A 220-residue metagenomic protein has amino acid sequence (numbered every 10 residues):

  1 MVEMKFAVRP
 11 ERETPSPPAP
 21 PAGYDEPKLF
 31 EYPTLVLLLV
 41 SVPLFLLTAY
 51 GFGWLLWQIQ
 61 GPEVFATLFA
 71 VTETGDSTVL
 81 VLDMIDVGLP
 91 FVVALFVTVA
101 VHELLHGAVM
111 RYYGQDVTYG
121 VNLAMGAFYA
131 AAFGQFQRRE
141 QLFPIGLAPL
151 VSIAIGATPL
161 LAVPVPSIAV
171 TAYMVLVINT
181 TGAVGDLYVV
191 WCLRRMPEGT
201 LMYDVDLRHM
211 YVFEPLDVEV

Functional and structural regions predicted by a protein language model:
V2-Q60, M125-V220: Metalloprotease/metallohydrolase-associated module, dominated by Zn2+-dependent proteases
P62-D83: Perimembrane loop-to-helix junctions flanking transmembrane segments
T74, V79, D86-V87, Y129 (+1 more regions): Generic, low-specificity signal for short hydrophobic/alpha-helical stretches with a mild N-terminal bias, encompassing
V81-A100: Short pre-active-site segment immediately N-terminal to the catalytic Zn-binding motif
V81-M84, H106-G114, A131-R139: Short juxtamembrane and helix-loop transition motifs at transmembrane-helix boundaries in membrane proteins
T98-Q115, P149: Active-site recognition of the HExxH zinc-binding catalytic motif
A108-V121, W191-R194: Membrane-water interface of transmembrane alpha-helices
